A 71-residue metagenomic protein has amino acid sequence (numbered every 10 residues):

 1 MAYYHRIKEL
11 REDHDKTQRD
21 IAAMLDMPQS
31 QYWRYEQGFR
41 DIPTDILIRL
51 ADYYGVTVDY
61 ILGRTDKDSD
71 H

Functional and structural regions predicted by a protein language model:
M1-H5, S69-D70: A detector for short, charged/polar N-terminal pre-domain segments
H5-M24, R49: Short basic helix-loop element that most often maps to the first helix and adjoining turn of HTH DNA-binding modules
I7, I21-A22, Y32-Y35, I61: Conserved hydrophobic/aromatic packing and binding residues within compact polymer-binding modules
D13, D45, L62-H71: Short, charged recognition helix plus adjacent turn of helix-turn-helix-like nucleic-acid-binding domains
D26-D41: Recognition helix of helix-turn-helix/homeodomain-like DNA-binding domains that insert into the DNA major groove
E36, Y54, L62-T65: DNA major-groove recognition helix of helix-turn-helix
D45-Y60: DNA major-groove recognition helix of helix-turn-helix/homeodomain DNA-binding modules
